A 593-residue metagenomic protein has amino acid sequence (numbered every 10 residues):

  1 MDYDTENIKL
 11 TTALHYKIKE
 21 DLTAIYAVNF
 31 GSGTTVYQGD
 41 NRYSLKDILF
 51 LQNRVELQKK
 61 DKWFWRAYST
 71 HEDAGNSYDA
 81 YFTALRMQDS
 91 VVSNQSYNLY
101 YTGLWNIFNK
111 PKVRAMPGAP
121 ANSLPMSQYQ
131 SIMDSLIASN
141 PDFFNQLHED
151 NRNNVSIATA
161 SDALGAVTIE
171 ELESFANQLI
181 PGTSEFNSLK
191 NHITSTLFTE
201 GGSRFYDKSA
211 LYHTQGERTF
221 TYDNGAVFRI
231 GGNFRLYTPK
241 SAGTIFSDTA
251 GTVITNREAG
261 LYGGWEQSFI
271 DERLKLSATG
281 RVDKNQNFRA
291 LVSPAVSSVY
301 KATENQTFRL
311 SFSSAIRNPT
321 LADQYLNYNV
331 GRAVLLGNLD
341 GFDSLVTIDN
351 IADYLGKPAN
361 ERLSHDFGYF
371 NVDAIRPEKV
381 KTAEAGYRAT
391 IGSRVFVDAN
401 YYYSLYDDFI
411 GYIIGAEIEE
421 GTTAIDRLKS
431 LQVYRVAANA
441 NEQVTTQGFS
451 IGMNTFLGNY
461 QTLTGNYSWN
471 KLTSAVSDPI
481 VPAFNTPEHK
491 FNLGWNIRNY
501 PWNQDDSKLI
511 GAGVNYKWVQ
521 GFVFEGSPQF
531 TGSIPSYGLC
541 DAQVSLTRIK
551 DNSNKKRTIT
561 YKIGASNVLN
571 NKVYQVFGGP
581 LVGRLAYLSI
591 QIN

Functional and structural regions predicted by a protein language model:
T5, L49-N53, Q58, T70-E72 (+2 more regions): Conserved C-terminal beta-signal and adjacent last beta-strands/turns of outer-membrane beta-barrel proteins
N7-R42, D47-L51, F228-Y237, T252-V299 (+1 more regions): Surface-exposed extracellular loop regions of Gram-negative outer-membrane beta-barrel proteins
T12-Y16, N53-K59, T214-F220, L261-Q267 (+10 more regions): Residues on the lipid-exposed face of transmembrane beta-strands in outer-membrane beta-barrel proteins
D21, K62, S135, T219-V227 (+6 more regions): Short loop/turn motifs that connect adjacent beta-strands in outer-membrane beta-barrel proteins
Y26-S32, W65-S69, I230-L236, A278-V282 (+6 more regions): Transmembrane beta-barrel strands of outer-membrane/channel proteins
V28, N224, F269-I270, D398-F522: Gram-negative outer-membrane beta-barrel transporters
N53-F246, G251-F288, D398: Face-selective signature of the C-terminal outer-membrane beta-barrel domain
G341-Q432: Membrane-embedded beta-barrel scaffold of Gram-negative outer-membrane proteins
